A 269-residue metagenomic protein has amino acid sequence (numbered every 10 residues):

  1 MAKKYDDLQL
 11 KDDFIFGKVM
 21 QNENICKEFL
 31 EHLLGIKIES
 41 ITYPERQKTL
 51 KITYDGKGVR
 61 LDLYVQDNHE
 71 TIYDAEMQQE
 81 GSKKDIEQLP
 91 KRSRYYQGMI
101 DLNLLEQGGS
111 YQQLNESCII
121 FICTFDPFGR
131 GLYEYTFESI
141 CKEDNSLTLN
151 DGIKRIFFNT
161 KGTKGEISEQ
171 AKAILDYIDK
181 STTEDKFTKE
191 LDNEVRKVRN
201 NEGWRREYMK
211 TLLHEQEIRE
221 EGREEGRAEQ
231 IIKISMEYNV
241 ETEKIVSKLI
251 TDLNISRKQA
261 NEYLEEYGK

Functional and structural regions predicted by a protein language model:
M1-K154, K164-E166: Accessory alpha/beta interaction modules
A2-D6, L10, F14, Y64 (+3 more regions): Short, charged alpha-helical interaction segments and adjacent helix-coil junctions
G152-T160, K164, K172, D176: C-terminal segments that line or cap access tunnels to active or ligand-binding sites in enzymes and enzyme-associated
